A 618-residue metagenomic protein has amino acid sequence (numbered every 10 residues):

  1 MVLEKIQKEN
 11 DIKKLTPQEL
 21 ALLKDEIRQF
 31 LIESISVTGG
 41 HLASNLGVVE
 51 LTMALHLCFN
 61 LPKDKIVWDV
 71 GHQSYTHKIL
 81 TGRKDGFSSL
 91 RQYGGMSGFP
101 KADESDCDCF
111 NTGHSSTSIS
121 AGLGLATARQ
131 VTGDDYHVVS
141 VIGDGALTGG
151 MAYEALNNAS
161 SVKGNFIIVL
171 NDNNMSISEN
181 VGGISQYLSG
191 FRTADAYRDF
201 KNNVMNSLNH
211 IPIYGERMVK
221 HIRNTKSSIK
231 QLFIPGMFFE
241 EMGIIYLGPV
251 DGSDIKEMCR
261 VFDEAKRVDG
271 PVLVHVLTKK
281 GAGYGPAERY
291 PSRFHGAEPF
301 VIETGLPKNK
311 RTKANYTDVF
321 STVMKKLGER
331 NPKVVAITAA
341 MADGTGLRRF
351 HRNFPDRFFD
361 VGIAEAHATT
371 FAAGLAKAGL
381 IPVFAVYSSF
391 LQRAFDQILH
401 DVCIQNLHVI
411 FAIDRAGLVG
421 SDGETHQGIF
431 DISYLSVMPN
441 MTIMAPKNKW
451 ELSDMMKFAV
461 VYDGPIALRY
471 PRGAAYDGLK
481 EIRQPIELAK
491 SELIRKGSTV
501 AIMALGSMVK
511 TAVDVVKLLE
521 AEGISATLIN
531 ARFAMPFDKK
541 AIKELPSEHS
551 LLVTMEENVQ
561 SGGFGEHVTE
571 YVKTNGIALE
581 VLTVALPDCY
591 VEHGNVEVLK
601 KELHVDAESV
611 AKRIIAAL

Functional and structural regions predicted by a protein language model:
M1-L80, E240, I244-Y246, D251-I255 (+2 more regions): N-terminal amphipathic, basic-rich helices that act as targeting or association modules
T16, D144, N448: Short, conserved phosphate/pyrophosphate- and ester-handling motifs at nucleotide-, phospho-/glycolipid
K24, H41-V162, Y316, K333-V334 (+2 more regions): Cofactor-binding active-site loop characterized by glycine-rich and histidine/acidic residues
G40-A43, L51, G133-D134, V250 (+3 more regions): Short, surface-exposed helix-loop/turn micro-motifs enriched in polar/charged residues
T52, H56, A126, V139-G143 (+12 more regions): Short, well-ordered alpha-helical packing segments
S89-A121, V131-D135, S161-R293, G305-N353 (+7 more regions): Thiamine diphosphate
V138, I142-A155, G346, F358 (+3 more regions): Extended, hydrophobic alpha-helical segments in both membrane/secreted and soluble proteins
P299-V301, S436-K480: Helix-enriched interaction subdomains in cytosolic or periplasmic regions, typified by TIR/SEFIR signaling/NADase cores
